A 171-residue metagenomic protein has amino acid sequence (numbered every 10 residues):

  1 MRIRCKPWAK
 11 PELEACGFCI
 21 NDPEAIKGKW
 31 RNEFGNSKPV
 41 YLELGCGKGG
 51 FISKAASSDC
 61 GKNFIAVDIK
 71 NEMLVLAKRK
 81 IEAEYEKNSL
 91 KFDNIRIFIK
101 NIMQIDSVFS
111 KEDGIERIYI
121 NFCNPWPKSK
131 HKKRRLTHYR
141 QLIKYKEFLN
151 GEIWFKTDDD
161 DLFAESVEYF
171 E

Functional and structural regions predicted by a protein language model:
M1-L42, G50-D59: S-adenosyl-L-methionine
L44, V67: Conserved beta-strand/loop positions that form the S-adenosyl-L-methionine
G47: Conserved glycine-rich SAM-binding loop
N63-I65: Short beta-strand element of Class I
K70: Conserved SAM/SAH-binding beta-strand->alpha-helix loop
A77: Conserved SAM-binding loop
I81-E112: S-adenosyl-L-methionine
T137-E152: A short glycine-rich, Lys/Arg-flanked "PGG" loop and its adjoining helix->strand segment in the class I
